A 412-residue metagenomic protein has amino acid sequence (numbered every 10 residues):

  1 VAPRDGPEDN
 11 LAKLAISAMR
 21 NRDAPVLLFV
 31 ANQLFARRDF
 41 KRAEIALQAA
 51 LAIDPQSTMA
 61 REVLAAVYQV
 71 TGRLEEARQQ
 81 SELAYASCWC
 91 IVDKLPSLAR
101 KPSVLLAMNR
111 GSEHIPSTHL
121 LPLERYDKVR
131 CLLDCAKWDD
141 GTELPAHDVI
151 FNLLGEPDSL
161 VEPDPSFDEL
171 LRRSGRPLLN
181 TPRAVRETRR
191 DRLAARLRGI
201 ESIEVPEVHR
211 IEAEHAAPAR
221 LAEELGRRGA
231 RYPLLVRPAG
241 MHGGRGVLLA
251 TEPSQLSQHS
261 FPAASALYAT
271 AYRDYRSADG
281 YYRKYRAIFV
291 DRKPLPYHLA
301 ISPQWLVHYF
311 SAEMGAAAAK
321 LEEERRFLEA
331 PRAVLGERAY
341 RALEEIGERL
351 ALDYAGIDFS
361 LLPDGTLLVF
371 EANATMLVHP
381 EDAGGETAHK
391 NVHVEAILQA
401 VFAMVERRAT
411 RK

Functional and structural regions predicted by a protein language model:
A15-I16, A49-A50, L83-A84: Canonical positions in the second alpha-helix
N21, P55, C88-W89: Short coil turns that delineate tetratricopeptide repeat
C90-A216: Conserved N-proximal alpha/beta basic substrate-recognition cap immediately N-terminal to, or forming the N-lobe
G243-A342, I346: Phosphate-binding site of ATP-dependent enzymes
E348, L352, L361-K412: C-terminal active-site "lid" helix and adjoining low-complexity regulatory extension at the edge of ATP-using catalytic
